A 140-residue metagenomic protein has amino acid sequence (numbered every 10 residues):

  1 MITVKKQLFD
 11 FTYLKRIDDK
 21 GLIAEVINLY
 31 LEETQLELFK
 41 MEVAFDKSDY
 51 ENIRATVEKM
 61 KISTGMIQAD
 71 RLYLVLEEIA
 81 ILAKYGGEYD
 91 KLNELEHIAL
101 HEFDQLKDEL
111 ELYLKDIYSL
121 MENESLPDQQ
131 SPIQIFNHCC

Functional and structural regions predicted by a protein language model:
M1-A55, K59-K61, G65-C140: Two-component system phosphorelay core
